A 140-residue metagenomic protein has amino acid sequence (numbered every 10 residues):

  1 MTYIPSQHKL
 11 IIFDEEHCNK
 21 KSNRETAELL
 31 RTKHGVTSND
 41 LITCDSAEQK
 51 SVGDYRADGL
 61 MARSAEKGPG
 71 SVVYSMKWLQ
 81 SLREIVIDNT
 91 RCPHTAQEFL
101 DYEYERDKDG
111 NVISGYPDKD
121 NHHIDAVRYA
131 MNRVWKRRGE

Functional and structural regions predicted by a protein language model:
M1-I4: Gly/Thr-rich phosphate-binding beta-strand-loop-beta motif of the actin/hexokinase/Hsp70
S6-Y116, R137-R138: Mg2+-dependent endonuclease catalytic cores in nucleic-acid-processing enzymes, primarily RNase H-like
P117-E140: Charge-patterned, long linear interaction tracts outside catalytic cores
